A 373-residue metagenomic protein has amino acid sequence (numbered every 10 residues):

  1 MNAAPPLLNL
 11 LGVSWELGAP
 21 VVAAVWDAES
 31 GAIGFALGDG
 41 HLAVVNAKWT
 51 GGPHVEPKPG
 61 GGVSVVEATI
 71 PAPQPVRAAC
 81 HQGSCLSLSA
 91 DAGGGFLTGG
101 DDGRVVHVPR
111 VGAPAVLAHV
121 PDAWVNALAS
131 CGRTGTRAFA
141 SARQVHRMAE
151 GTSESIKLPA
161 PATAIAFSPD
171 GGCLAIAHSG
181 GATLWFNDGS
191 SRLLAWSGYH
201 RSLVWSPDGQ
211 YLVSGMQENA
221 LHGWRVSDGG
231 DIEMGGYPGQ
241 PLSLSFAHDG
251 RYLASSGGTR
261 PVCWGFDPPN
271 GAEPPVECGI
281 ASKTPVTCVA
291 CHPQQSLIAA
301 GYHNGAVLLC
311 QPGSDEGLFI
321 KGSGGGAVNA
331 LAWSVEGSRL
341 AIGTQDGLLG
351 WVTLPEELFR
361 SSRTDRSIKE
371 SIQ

Functional and structural regions predicted by a protein language model:
M1-Q373: WD40-repeat beta-propeller superdomains and closely related acidic/aromatic-rich repeat-like regions
